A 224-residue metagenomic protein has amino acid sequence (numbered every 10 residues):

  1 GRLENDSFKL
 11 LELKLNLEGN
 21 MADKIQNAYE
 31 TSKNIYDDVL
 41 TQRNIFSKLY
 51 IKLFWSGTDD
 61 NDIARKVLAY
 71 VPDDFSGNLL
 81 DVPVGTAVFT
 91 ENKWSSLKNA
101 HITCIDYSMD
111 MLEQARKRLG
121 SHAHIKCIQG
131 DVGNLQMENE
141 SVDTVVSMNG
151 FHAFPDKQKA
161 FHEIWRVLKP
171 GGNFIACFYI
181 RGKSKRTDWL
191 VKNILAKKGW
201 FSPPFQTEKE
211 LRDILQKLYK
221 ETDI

Functional and structural regions predicted by a protein language model:
G1-N5: Cys/His-rich short segments
F8-D73, V88-N92, M111-Q114: Conserved class I S-adenosyl-L-methionine
P72-D73, N139, F161: A short, aliphatic-rich alpha-helical micro-motif
N78-N134: Class I SAM-dependent methyltransferase SAM/SAH-binding core
G133-T144: A short acidic, Gly/Pro-enriched loop at the edge of an enzyme's catalytic core that lines a small-molecule cofactor
T144-D156: A short SAM/SAH-binding and catalytic strip from SAM-dependent methyltransferases
Q158-P170: A short glycine-rich, Lys/Arg-flanked "PGG" loop and its adjoining helix->strand segment in the class I
I175-I224: C-terminal alpha-helical "lid/dimerization" subdomain adjacent to the S-adenosyl-L-methionine
